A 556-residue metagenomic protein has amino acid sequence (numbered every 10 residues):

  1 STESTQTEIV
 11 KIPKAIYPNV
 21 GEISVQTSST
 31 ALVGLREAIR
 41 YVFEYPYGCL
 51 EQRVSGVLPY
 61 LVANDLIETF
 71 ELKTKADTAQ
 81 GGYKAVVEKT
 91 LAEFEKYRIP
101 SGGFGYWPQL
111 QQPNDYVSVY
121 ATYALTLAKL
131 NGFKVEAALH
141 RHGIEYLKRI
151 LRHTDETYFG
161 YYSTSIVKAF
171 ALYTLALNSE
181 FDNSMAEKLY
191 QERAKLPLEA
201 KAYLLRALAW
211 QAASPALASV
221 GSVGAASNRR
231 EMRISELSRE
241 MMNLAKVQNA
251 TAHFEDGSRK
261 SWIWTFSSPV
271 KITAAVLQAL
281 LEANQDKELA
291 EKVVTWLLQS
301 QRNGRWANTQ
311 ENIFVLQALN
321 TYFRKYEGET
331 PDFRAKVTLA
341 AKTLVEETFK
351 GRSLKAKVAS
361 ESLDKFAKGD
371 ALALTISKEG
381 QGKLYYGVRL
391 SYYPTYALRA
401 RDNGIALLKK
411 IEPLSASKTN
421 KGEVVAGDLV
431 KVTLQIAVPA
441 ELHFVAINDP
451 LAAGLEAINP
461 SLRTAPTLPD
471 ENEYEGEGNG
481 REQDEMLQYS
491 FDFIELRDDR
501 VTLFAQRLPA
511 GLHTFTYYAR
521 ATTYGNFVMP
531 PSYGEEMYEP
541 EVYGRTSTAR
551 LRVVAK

Functional and structural regions predicted by a protein language model:
S1, T5, I9-A15, F159-Y161 (+3 more regions): Long, domain-scale non-catalytic interaction/scaffolding regions in large secretory-pathway and trafficking proteins
S1-Y162, K168-Y173, A186-E187, W264-T265 (+1 more regions): Extended, solvent-exposed functional surface patches
